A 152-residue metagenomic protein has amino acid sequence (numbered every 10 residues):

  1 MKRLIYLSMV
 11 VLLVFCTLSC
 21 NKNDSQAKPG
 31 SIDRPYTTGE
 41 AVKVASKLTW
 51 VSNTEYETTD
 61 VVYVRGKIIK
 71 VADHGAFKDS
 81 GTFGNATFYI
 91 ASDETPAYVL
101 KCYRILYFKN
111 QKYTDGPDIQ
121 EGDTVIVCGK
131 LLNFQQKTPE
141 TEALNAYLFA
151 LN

Functional and structural regions predicted by a protein language model:
M1-L4, N21: Positively charged n-region of N-terminal signal peptides that target proteins for export
I5-L12: Sec-dependent signal peptide hydrophobic core
F15-S19: C-terminal motif of bacterial Sec signal peptides marking the signal peptidase cleavage site
N21-N152: OB-fold single-stranded nucleic acid-binding module
